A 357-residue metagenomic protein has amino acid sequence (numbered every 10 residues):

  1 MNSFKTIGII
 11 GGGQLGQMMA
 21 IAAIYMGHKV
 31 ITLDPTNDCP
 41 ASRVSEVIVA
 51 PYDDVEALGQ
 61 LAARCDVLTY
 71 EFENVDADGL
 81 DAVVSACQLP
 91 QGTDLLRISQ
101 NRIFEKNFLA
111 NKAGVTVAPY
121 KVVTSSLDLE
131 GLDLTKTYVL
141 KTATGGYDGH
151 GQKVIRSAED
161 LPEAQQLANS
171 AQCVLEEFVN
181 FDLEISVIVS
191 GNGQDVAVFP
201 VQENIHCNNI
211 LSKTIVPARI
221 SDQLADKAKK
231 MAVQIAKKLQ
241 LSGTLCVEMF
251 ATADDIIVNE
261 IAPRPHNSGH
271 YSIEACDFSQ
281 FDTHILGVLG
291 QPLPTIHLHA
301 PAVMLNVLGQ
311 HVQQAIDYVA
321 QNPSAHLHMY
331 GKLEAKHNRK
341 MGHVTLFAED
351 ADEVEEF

Functional and structural regions predicted by a protein language model:
M1-Q100, F104-N107: ATP-binding N-terminal substructure of ATP-dependent carboxylate-amine bond-forming enzymes
A23, L68, V187, H284 (+1 more regions): Residue-level signal for inorganic ion chemistry
Q91-K153, A158: A conserved helix-loop-beta module that forms one wall/lid of the active-site cleft in ATP-utilizing catalytic domains
V123, Q152-S157, I188-N192, V216-A218 (+2 more regions): Short beta-strand-to-turn element immediately C-terminal to the catalytic PLP-Schiff-base lysine in fold type I
D128-G131, D160-E163, V312-D317, D350-F357: Short, conserved charged micro-motifs
L167-I220, D226-V258, A262-H270, F278 (+4 more regions): Phosphate-binding core of ATP-grasp and ATP-grasp-like enzymes
H297-L308: Short glycine-/aliphatic-rich beta-strand segments at the starts of folded cytosolic domains
M329-F357: Generic C-terminus detector
